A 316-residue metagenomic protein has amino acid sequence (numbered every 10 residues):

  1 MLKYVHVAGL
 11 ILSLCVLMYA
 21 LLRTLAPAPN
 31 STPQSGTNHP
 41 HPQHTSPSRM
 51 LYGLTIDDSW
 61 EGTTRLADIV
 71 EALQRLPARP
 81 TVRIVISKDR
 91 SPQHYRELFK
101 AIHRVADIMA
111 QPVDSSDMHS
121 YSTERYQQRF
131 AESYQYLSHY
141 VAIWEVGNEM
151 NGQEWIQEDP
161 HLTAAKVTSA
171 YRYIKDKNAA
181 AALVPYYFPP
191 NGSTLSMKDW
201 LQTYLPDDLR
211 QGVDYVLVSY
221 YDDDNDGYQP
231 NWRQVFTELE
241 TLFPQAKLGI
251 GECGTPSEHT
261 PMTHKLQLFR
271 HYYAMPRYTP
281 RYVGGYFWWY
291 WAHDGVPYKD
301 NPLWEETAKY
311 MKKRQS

Functional and structural regions predicted by a protein language model:
P29-K88: Boundary/entry segment of secreted carbohydrate-active catalytic domains
L54-D68, T81-Y95, S115-Q127, G152-I156 (+4 more regions): Acidic-and-aromatic substrate-binding clefts and catalytic sites of carbohydrate-active enzymes
L66-A131, Y136, E158-V184, E240-F243: Aromatic-lined substrate-binding rim segments of carbohydrate-active enzymes
A110, N148, P185, M197-W232 (+3 more regions): Aromatic- and acid-rich polysaccharide-binding/catalytic face of secreted or lumenal carbohydrate-active enzymes
S120-V146, L162-K175, S196-G212, R270-T279: An active-site-proximal structural segment forming one wall of the substrate-binding cleft that immediately precedes
E132-P160, L183-P189, Y220-D222, G284-Y290: Active-site groove signature of glycoside hydrolases
V167-K198, Q245-E258, Y282-W291: Aromatic-lined carbohydrate-recognition surfaces of secreted/lumenal glycan-active proteins
G249, C253-S316: Substrate-binding cleft of secreted/luminal carbohydrate-active enzymes
